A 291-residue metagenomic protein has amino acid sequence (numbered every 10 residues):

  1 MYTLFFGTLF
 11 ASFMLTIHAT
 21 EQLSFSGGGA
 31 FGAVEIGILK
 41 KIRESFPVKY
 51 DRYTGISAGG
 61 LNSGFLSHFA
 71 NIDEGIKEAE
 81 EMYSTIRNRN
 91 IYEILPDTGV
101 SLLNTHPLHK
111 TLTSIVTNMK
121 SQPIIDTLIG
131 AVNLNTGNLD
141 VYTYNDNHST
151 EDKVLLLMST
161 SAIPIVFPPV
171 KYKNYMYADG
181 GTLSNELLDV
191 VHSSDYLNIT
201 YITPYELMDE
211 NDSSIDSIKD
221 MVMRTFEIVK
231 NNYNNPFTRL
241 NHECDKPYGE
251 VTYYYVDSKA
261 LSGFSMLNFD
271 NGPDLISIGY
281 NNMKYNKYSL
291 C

Functional and structural regions predicted by a protein language model:
M1-T8: Classical eukaryotic N-terminal signal peptides for Sec-dependent ER targeting/secretion, especially the positively
F10-I56, G64-C291: Patatin-like phospholipase
